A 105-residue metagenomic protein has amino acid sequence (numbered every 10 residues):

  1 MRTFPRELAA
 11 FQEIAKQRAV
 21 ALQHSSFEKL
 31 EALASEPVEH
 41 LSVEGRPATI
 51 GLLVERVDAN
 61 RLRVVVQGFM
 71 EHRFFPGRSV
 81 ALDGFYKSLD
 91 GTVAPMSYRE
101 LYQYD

Functional and structural regions predicted by a protein language model:
M1-D105: Flexible, low-complexity segments enriched in proline/glycine/serine and punctuated by aromatic residues
